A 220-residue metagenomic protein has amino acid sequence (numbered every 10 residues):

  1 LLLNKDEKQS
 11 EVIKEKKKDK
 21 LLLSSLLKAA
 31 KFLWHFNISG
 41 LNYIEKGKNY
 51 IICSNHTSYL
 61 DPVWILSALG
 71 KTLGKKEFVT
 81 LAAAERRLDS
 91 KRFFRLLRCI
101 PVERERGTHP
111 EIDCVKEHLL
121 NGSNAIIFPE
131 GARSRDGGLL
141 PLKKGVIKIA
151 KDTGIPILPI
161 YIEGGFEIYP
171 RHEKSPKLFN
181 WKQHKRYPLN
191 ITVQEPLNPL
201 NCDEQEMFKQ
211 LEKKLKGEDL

Functional and structural regions predicted by a protein language model:
D19, L26-H56: Helix-to-loop junction immediately C-terminal to a conserved catalytic motif
K31-S39, H109, H172-P176: Short gly/ser/thr-rich secondary-structure transition/capping motifs
I44, G137-D203: A cross-family acyltransferase "interaction/gating" segment
E45-R106: Catalytic core of membrane glycerolipid acyltransferases/transacylases, capturing the structured, soluble-facing
N49-I51, G122-F128, L158: Residue-level preference for the first positions of well-ordered beta-strands
F93, E117, K148-D152: Hydrophobic/aromatic ligand-binding patch that stacks against planar heteroaromatic rings of cofactors or nucleotides
I100-E105, H109-D113, L119-L120: Helix-adjacent hinge/juxtasegments
H118-I147: Catalytic-site beta-strand/loop segments enriched in glycine and acidic/polar residues
